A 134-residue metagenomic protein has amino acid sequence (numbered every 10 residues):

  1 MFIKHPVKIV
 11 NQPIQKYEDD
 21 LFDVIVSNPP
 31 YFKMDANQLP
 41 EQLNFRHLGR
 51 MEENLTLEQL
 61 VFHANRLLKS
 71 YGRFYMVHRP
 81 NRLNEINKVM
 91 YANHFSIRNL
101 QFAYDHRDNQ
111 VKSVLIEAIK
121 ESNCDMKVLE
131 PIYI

Functional and structural regions predicted by a protein language model:
F2-I14: Conserved SAM-binding strand-loop segment of SAM-dependent methyltransferases
H5, D20, F95: Structured loop/turn residues at beta-strand edges in well-structured enzyme cores
I9, N28, L60, A118: Residue-level signal for inorganic ion chemistry
Q15-V26, K33: A short acidic, Gly/Pro-enriched loop at the edge of an enzyme's catalytic core that lines a small-molecule cofactor
D23-I25, Q38-Q42, V89-A92: Short, glycine/charged-enriched secondary-structure capping and boundary segments
P29-Q59: Mobile active-site "lid"/loop adjacent to the S-adenosyl-L-methionine
E53-V111, L115-I116: Conserved Class I SAM-dependent methyltransferase catalytic core
R107-I134: Flexible, glycine-/basic-rich loop-and-beta segments that form/coincide with the SAM-dependent methyltransferase
